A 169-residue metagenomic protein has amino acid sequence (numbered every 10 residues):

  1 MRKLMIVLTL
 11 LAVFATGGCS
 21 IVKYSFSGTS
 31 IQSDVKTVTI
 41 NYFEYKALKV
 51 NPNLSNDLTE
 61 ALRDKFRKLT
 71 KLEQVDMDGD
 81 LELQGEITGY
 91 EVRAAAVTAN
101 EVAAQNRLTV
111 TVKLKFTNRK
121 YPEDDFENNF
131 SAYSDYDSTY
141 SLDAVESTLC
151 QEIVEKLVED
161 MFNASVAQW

Functional and structural regions predicted by a protein language model:
M1-C19: Sec-dependent bacterial lipoprotein signal peptides
G17-E60, D64, L69-K71, D76 (+2 more regions): A structural "domain/chain start" motif
F26, K68-E73, M77-E127, Y133-E146 (+1 more regions): Surface-exposed short loop/turn segments
E44-N51, Y140-T148: Second-shell loop/turn segments in exported
E146-W169: Compositionally biased, intrinsically disordered linkers/stalks adjacent to structured regions
